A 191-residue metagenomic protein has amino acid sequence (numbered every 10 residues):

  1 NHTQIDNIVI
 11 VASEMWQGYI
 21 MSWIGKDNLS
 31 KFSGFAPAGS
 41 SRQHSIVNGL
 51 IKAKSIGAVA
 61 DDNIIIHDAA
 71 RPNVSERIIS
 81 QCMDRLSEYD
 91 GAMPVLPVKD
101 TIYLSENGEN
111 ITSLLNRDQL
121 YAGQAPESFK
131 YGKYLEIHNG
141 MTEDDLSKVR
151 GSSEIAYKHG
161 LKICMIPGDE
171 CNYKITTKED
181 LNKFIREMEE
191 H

Functional and structural regions predicted by a protein language model:
N1-D61, T142-D144: Conserved N-terminal catalytic core of the sugar/cofactor nucleotidyltransferase
V9-I10, I66, G91-P94: Structural beta-sheet core signal
I20-M21, C82, F184: Hydrophobic packing residues within well-ordered alpha-helices of enzyme cores
G49, H67-D68, P97, K130 (+1 more regions): Residue-level signal for inorganic ion chemistry
A58-R71: Short beta-strand-to-loop acidic/aromatic patch adjacent to the donor-nucleotide binding site
A60, N73-I166: Conserved core of the sugar-phosphate nucleotidyltransferase
P97-D100, E170-C171, E179: Glycine-rich beta-alpha junction loops
N172-H191: Hydrophobic helical membrane-anchoring modules
